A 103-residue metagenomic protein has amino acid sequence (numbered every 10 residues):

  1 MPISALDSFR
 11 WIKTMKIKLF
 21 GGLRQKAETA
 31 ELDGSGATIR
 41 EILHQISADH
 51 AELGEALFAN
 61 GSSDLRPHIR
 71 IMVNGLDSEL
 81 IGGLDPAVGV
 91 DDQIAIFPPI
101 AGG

Functional and structural regions predicted by a protein language model:
P2-G102: Ubiquitin-like/PB1-type beta-grasp interaction modules and other compact soluble beta-rich domains
